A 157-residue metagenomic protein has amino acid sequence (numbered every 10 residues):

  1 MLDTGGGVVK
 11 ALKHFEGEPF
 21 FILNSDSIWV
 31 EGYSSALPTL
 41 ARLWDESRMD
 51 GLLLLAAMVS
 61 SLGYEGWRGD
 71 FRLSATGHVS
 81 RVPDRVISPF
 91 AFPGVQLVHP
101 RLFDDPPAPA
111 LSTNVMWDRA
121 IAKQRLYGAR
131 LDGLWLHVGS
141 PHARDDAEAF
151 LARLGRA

Functional and structural regions predicted by a protein language model:
M1, D26-W29: Acidic metal-phosphate-binding loop of nucleotide-sugar-dependent transferases
M1-I22: Short phosphate-binding loop-to-helix
P19-F21, I28-E46, V59-G63, W67 (+1 more regions): Catalytic-core segments of class I nucleotidyltransferases/pyrophosphorylases that form NMP-activated intermediates
